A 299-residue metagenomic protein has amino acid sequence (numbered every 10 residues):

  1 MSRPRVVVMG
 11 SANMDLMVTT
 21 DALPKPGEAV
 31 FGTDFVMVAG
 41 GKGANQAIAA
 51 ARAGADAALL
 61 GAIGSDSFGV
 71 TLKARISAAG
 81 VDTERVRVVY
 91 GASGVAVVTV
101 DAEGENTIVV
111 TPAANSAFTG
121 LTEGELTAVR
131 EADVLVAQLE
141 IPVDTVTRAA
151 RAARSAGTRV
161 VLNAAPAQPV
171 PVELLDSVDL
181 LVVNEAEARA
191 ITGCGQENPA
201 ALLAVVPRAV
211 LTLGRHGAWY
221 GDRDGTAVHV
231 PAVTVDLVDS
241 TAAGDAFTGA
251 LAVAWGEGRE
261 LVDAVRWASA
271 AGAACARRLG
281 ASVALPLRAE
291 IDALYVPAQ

Functional and structural regions predicted by a protein language model:
M1-A12, K73-V88, V98-H229, V296-Q299: Ribokinase/PfkB-type carbohydrate-kinase core domain
M1-A62, S67-T71, A78: Glycine-rich phosphate/adenosyl-contacting loop at the front of the ribokinase-like
M1-R3, P169, Q196-Q299: Conserved phosphate-binding/catalytic region of the ribokinase-like
D15, R189, S282: Nucleotide phosphate-binding site architecture
L23-G32, V182-N184, V228-P231: Short glycine/proline- and charge-enriched loop/turn segments that cap or connect secondary-structure elements
Q46, Q138-E140, S282: Glutamine-centric residue-chemistry signal
G91-G94: Short acidic/glycine-enriched loop/turn segments that link adjacent beta-strands
